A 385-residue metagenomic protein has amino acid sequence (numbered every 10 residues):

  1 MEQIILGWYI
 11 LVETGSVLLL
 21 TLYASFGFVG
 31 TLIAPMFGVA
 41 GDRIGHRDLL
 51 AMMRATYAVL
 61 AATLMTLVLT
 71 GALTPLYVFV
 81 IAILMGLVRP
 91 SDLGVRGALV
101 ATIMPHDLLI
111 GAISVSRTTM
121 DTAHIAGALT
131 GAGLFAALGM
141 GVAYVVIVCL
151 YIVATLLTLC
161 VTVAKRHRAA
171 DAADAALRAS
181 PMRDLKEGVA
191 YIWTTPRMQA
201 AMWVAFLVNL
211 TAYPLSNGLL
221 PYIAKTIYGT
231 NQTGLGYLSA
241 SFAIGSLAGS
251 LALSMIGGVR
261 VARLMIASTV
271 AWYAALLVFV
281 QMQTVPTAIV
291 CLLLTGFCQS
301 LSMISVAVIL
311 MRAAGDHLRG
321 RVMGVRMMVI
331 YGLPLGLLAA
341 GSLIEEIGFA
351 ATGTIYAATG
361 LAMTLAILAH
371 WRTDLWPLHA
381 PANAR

Functional and structural regions predicted by a protein language model:
M1, I5, V29-I33, S91 (+7 more regions): Residue positions within transmembrane alpha-helices of multi-pass solute transporters
M1-V29, A190, T194-F242: Helix-loop boundary and gating motifs at the non-cytosolic
G7-T14, L64-T70, A126-V146, T226-I227 (+1 more regions): Transmembrane alpha-helix termini and helix-breaking/packing motifs in multi-pass membrane transporters
T21-Y23, M36-F37, R43, R47-V59 (+4 more regions): C-terminal transmembrane bundle of multi-pass solute transporters/carriers
F26, V115-A123, V204, V325-G332: Hydrophobic alpha-helical segments of secondary membrane carriers
L73-S91, T287-L301: Hydrophobic core of transmembrane alpha-helices in multi-pass small-molecule transporters, especially MFS/SLC-type
P75-G86, G111-A169, A240, I244 (+1 more regions): Hydrophobic alpha-helical transmembrane segments
A164-W203: Juxtamembrane intracellular "pre-TM" segments in multi-pass secondary transporters
